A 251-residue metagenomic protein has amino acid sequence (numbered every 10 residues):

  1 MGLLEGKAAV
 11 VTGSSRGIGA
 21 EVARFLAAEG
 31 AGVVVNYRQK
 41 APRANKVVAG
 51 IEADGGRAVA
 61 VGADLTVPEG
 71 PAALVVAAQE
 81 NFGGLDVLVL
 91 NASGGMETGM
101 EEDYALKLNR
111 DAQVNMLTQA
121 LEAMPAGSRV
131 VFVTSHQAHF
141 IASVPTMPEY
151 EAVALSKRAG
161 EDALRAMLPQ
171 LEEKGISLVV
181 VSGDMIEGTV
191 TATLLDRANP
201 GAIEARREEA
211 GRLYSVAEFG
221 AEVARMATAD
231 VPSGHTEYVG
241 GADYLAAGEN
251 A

Functional and structural regions predicted by a protein language model:
A8, S15-G17: Conserved glycine-rich cofactor-binding loop
T12, L85-S93, N109, F132 (+1 more regions): Rossmann-fold scaffold of SDR-type NAD(P)-dependent oxidoreductases
E29-K46: Conserved glycine-rich Rossmann-like NAD(P)H-binding loop of the short-chain dehydrogenase/reductase
A41-P42, G62-L74, R110: The beta1-alpha1 cofactor-binding region of Rossmann-like NAD(H)/NADP(H)-dependent oxidoreductases
D54-R57, V76-L90, S177, P232: A glycine-rich helix->loop->beta "capping" turn within Rossmann-like NAD(P)(H)-dependent oxidoreductase domains
S93-G99, R129-E173, M185-T189: Catalytic loop of short-chain dehydrogenase/reductase
M100-L121, G127, V131: Catalytic Tyr-X3-Lys loop
K174-S182, R197-A251: C-terminal helical subdomain
